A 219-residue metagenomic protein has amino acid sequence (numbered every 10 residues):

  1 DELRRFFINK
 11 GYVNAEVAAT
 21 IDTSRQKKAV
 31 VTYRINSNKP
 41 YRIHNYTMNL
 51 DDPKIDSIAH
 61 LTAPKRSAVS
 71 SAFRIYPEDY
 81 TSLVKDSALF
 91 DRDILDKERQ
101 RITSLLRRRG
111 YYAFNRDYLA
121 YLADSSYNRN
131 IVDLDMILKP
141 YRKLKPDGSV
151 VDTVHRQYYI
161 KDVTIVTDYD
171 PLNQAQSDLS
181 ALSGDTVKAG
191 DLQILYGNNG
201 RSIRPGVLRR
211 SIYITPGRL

Functional and structural regions predicted by a protein language model:
D1-L219: Interaction-mediating elements
